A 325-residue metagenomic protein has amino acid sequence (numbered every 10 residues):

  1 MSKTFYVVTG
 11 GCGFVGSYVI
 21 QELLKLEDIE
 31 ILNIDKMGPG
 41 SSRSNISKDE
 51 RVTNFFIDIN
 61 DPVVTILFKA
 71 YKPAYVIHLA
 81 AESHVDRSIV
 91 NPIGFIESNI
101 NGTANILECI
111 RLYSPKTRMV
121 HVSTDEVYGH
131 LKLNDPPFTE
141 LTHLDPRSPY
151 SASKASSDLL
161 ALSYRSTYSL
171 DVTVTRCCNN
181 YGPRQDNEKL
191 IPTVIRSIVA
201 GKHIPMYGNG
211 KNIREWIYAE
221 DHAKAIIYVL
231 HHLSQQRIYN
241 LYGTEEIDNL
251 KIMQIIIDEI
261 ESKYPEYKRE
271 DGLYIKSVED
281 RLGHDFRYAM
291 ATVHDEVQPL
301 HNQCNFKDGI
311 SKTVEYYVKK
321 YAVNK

Functional and structural regions predicted by a protein language model:
M1-N180, Y288, K312, Y316-K320: N-terminal Rossmann-like NAD(P)+-binding domain of SDR-like oxidoreductases, especially those catalyzing
L23, Y164, V194-S197, A225-V229: A short, amphipathic alpha-helix embedded in the catalytic core of nucleotide-handling enzymes
I57-D58, I198-K325: C-terminal substrate-binding subdomain of Rossmann-fold SDR/epimerase-dehydratase oxidoreductases
S88, L141-D145, V172-P183, V194-I217 (+1 more regions): A conserved pocket-lining segment of Rossmann-fold NAD(P)-dependent short-chain dehydrogenase/reductase
I100-E108, E188, E220-A223, I227: Conserved active-site region of classical short-chain dehydrogenase/reductase
N134-P136, N187-I195: A glycine/serine/threonine-rich, flexible loop-to-helix segment that serves as the NAD(P) cofactor-binding "lid"
S156, L160-Y164, V194, I252 (+1 more regions): Hydrophobic alpha-helix immediately C-terminal to the catalytic Tyr-X-X-X-Lys motif of short-chain
